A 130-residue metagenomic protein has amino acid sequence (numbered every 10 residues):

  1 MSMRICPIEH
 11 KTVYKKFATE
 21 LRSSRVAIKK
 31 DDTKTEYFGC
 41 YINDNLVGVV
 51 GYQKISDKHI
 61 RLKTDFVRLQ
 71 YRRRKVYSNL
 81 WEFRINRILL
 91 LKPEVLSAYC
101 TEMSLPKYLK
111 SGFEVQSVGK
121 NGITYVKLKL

Functional and structural regions predicted by a protein language model:
M1-D32: Short amphipathic alpha-helix that is part of the acyltransferase structural core
T12-V13, D57, E102-P106: Short alpha-helical
S24-Y37, Y41-I42, L46-R68: A conserved beta-strand-loop-helix scaffold within acyl/acetyltransferase catalytic domains
Y41-N43, K127-L130: Active-site beta-strand termini and strand-to-loop segments that position acidic
K63-T64, R72, P106-K110: Acidic/histidine-enriched, beta-strand-rich ligand/metal-binding domains
R73-N86: Conserved acetyl-CoA-binding loop-helix of GNAT-fold acetyltransferases
I88-C100: Conserved GNAT acetyl-CoA-binding A-motif
T101-N121: Conserved active-site alpha-helix within GNAT-family acetyltransferase domains
